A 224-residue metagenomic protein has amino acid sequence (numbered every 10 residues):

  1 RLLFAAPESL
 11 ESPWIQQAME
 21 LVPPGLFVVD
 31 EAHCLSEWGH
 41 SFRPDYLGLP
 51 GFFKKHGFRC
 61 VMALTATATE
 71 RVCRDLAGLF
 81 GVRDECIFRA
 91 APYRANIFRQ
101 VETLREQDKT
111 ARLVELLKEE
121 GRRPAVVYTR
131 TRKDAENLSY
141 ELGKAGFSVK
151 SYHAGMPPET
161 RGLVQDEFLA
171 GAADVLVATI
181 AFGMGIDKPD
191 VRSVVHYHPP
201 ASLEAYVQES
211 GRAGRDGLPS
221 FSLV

Functional and structural regions predicted by a protein language model:
R1-V224: Helicase motor core with emphasis on the C-terminal RecA-like subdomain
